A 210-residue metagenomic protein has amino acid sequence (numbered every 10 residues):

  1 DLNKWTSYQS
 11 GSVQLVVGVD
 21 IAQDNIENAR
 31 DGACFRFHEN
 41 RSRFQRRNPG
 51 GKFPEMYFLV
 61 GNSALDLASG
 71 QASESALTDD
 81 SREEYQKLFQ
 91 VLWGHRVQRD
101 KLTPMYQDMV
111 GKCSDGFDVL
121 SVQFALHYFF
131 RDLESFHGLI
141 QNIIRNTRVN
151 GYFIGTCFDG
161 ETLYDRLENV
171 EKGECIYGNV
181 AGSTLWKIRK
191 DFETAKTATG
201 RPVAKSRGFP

Functional and structural regions predicted by a protein language model:
D1, I21-N28, L67: Conserved short alpha-helix immediately C-terminal to the canonical SAM/SAH-binding motif I of Rossmann-like
D1-V13: Conserved SAM-binding loop of SAM-dependent methyltransferases across substrates and taxa, primarily the Class I
Q14-I21: Conserved SAM-binding motif I beta-strand of class I
D31-S114: S-adenosyl-L-methionine
A64-L65, L126-H127, F158-L163: Short "lid" loop at the C-terminus of a central beta-strand within the Rossmann-like core of SAM-dependent
V110-G116, H127, L133-Y152: A short glycine-rich, Lys/Arg-flanked "PGG" loop and its adjoining helix->strand segment in the class I
S121: A conserved beta-strand element that flanks and buttresses the S-adenosyl-L-methionine
D159-G160, D165-P210: Substrate-binding/catalytic lobe of Class I Rossmann-like enzymes that use SAM or dcSAM, i.e., the mid-to-C-terminal
